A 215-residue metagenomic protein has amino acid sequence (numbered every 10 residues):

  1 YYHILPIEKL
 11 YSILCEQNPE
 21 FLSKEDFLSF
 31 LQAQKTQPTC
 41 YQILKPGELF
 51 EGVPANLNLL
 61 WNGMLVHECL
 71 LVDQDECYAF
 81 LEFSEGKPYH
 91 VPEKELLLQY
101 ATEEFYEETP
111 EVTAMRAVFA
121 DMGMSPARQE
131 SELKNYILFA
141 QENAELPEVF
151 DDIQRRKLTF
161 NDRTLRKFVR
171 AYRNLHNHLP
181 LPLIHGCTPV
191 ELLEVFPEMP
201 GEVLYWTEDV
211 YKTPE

Functional and structural regions predicted by a protein language model:
Y1-Y2, P19: Conserved aromatic-histidine-acidic binding/catalytic patches
Y2-E8, P126-R128, E142-A144: Short capping segments at the starts of secondary-structure elements
H3, Q74-I137: Leucine-rich, amphipathic alpha-helical/linker segments
I4-C15, K24-E25: Short acidic, hydrophobic short linear motifs in intrinsically disordered regions
K9, I13, A114, E132-Y136 (+1 more regions): A general alpha-helix detector
Q17-G52, N56-L57, D152-P180: Charge-enriched amphipathic alpha-helical scaffolds
S29-V91: Charged low-complexity interaction tracts in eukaryotic proteins
E148-P214: Charge-dense, extended regions
